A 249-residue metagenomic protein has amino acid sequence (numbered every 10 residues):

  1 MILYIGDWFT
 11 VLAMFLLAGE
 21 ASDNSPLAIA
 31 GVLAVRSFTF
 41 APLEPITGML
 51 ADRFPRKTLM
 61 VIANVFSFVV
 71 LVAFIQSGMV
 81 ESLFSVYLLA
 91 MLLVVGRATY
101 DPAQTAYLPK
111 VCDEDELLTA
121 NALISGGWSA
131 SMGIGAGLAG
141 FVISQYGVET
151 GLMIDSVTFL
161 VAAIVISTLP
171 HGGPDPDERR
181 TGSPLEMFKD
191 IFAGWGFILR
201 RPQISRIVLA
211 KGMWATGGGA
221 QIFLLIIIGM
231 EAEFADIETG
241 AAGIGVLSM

Functional and structural regions predicted by a protein language model:
M1-M249: Alpha-helical transmembrane-bundle signature of multi-pass membrane transport and export proteins
